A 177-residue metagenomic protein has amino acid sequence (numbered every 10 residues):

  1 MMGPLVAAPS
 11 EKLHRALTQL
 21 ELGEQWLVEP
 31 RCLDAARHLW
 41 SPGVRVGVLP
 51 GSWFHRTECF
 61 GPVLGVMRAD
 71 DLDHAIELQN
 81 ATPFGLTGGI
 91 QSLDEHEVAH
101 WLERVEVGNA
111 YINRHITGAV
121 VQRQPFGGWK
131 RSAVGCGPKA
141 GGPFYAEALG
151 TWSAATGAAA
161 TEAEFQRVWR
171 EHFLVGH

Functional and structural regions predicted by a protein language model:
M1-A8, I90-L93: Conserved short loop/turn motifs at secondary-structure junctions
L5-K12, G141: Soluble or luminal CAZymes and related metallo-dependent hydrolases
E11-Q25: Long, low-complexity segments enriched in small/aliphatic residues
A16-T18, C32-D34, L39-H177: Conserved C-terminal structural/oligomerization subdomain of aldehyde/semialdehyde dehydrogenase
W26-R31: Diglycine-centered glycine-rich loop/turn motifs
